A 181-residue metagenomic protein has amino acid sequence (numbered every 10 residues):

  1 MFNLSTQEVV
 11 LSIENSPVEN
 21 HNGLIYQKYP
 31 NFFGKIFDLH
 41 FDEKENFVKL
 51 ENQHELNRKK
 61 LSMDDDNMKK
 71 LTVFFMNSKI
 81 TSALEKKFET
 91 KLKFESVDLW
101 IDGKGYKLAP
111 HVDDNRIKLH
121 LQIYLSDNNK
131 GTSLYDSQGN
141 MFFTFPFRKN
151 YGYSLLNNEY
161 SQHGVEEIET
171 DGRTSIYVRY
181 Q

Functional and structural regions predicted by a protein language model:
M1-F88: Non-heme Fe(II)/2-oxoglutarate
T6, M68, N77-T81, K118 (+3 more regions): A structural signal for well-ordered alpha-helical scaffolds and beta->alpha junctions
E14, M68-T72, K118-L125, Y180-Q181: Short, Φ-rich (hydrophobic/aromatic) sequence segments
G23, F33, N57, E95-S96 (+3 more regions): A structural signal for the main folded, soluble domain(s) of proteins
F88-L99: A short coil-to-beta-strand element that immediately follows conserved catalytic motifs
W100-Y106, V112-I117, L125-Q181: Catalytic core of Fe(II)/2-oxoglutarate
